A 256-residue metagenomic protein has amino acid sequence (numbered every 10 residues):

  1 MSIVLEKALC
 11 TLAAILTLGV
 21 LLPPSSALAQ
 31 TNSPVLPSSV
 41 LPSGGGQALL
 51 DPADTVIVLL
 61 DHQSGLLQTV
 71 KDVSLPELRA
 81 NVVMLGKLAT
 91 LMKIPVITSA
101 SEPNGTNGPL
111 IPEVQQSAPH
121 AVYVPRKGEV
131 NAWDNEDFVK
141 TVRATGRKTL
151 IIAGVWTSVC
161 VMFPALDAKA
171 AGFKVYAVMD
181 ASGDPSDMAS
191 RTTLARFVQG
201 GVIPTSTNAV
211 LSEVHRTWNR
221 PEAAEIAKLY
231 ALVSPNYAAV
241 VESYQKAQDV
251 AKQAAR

Functional and structural regions predicted by a protein language model:
M1-L12: Bacterial N-terminal signal peptides that target proteins for export
T11-P24: Bacterial N-terminal signal peptides
L28-G128, A177, R191-V198, V202-I203 (+1 more regions): Active-site acidic carboxylates
V83, E136, S158-M162: Glycine-rich phosphate-binding loop at the start of an alpha helix
P103, S182-G183, L211: Conserved beta-strand edge residues that scaffold enzyme active sites
V124-R143: Glycine-rich oxoanion-binding loops at beta->alpha junctions
T149-T207: A contiguous pocket-lining binding segment that forms or flanks enzyme active sites
